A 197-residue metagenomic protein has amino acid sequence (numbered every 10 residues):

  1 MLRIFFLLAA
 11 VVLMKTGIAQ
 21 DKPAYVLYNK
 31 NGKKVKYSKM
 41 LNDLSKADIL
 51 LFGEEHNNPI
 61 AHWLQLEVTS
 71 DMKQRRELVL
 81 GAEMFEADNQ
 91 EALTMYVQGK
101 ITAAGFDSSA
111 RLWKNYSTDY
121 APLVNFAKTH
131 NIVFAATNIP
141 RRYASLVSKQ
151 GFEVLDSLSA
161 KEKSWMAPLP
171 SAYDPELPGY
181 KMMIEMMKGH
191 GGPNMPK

Functional and structural regions predicted by a protein language model:
I4-L13: Sec-dependent N-terminal signal peptides
I18-A47: N- or domain-start disorder-to-order transition segments that initiate the globular core
D21-V26, D48-E55, A104-R111: Short, basic, glycine/proline-bearing loop/turn elements
K33, Y37, E55-Q65, Q90 (+2 more regions): Solvent-exposed, acidic/flexible segments
N42-L78, M84: N-terminal, post-signal-peptide region of Sec/Tat-exported proteins
E55-P59, F85-N89, P140-A144: Solvent-exposed loop/turn segments at secondary-structure junctions within structured extracellular/periplasmic domains
V79, A92-K197: A substrate-binding/cap region within the structured catalytic cores of diverse enzymes
